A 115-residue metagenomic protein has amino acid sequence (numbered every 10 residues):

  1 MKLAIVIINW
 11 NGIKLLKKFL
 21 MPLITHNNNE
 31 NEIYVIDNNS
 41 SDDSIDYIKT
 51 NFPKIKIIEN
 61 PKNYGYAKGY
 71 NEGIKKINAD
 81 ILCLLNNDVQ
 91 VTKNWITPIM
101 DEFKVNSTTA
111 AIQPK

Functional and structural regions predicted by a protein language model:
K2-A4, E32: Cell-envelope/extracellular polymer assembly enzymes that use nucleotide-activated donors
K17, D42-T50: Acidic helix N-cap motif at the loop->helix transition within catalytic regions of sugar-transfer enzymes
M21-E30: Short, acidic, metal-binding catalytic loop of nucleotide-sugar glycosyltransferases
P22, D37-I45, K62: A conserved acidic beta->alpha catalytic loop
E30-N39, I58-N60: Short beta-strand/loop segment that forms part of the nucleotide-sugar
E59-I77: Glycine-rich, basic loop-to-helix element that forms the pyrophosphate-binding segment of sugar-nucleotide handling
L82: Short aromatic/hydrophobic "clamp" motif used to bind/position activated sugar donors
T92-K115: Conserved donor NDP-sugar-binding/catalytic core segment of glycosyltransferases
